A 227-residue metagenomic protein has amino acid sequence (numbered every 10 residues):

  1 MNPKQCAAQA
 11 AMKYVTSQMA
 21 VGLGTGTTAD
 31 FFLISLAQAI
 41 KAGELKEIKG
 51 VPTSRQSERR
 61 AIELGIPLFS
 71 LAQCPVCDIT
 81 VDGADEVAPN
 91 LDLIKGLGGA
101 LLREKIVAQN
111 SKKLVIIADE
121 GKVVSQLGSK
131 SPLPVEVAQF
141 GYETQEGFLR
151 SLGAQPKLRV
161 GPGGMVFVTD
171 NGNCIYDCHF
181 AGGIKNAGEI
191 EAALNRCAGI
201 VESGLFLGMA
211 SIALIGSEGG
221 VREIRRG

Functional and structural regions predicted by a protein language model:
M1-D82: N-terminal active-site beta-alpha-beta segment that forms phosphate/nucleotide-binding and substrate-recognition loops
N2-Q5, R55-G227: Conserved phosphate- and dinucleotide-binding cores of soluble alpha/beta proteins, encompassing both enzyme active
